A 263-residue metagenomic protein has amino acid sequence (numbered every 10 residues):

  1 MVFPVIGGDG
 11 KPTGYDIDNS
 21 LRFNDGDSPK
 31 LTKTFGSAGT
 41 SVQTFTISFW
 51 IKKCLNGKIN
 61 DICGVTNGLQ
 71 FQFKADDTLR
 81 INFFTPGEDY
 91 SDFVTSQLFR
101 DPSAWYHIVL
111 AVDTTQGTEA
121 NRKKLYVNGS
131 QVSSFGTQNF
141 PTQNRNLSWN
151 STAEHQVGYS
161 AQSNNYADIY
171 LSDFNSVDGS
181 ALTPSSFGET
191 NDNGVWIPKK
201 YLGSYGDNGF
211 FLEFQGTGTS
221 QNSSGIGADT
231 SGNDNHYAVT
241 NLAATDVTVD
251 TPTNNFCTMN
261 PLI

Functional and structural regions predicted by a protein language model:
M1-Q43, T78-I81, T85-Y90, S151-A153 (+1 more regions): Low-complexity, glycine/proline/serine-rich flexible segments
V2-N19, G26, G117-E119, K124 (+3 more regions): Extended recognition patches within non-cytosolic domains
D25-T44, S91-F99, S160-S163, I197-G203: Short surface loop/edge beta-strand patches of beta-sandwich-type extracellular domains that form ligand-contact sites
D27-N82, Q116-E119: Extracellular glycan-recognition modules
I47-C54, I108-L110, V157, I169-N175 (+2 more regions): Short hydrophobic/aromatic patches on beta-strands that form ligand-binding or substrate-lining surfaces
F49, S103-T114, L125: Short tryptophan-centered beta-strand motifs in secreted/extracellular beta-sheet-rich domains of glycan-recognition
F83-H107: Short, aromatic/His-centered strand-loop micro-motif at the edge of beta-sheets
N146-L171: Extracellular glycan-interaction patches encoded by glycine-rich segments
